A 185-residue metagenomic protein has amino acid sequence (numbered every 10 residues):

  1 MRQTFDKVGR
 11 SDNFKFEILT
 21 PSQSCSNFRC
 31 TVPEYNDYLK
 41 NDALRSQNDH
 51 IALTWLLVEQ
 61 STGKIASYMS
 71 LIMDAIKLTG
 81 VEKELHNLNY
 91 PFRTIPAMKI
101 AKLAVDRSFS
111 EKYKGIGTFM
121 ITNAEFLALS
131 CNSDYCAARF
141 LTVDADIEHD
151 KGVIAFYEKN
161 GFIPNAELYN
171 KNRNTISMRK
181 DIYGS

Functional and structural regions predicted by a protein language model:
M1-K112, T118-S185: Non-catalytic substrate-recognition and accessory regions of acyl/acetyltransferase enzymes
